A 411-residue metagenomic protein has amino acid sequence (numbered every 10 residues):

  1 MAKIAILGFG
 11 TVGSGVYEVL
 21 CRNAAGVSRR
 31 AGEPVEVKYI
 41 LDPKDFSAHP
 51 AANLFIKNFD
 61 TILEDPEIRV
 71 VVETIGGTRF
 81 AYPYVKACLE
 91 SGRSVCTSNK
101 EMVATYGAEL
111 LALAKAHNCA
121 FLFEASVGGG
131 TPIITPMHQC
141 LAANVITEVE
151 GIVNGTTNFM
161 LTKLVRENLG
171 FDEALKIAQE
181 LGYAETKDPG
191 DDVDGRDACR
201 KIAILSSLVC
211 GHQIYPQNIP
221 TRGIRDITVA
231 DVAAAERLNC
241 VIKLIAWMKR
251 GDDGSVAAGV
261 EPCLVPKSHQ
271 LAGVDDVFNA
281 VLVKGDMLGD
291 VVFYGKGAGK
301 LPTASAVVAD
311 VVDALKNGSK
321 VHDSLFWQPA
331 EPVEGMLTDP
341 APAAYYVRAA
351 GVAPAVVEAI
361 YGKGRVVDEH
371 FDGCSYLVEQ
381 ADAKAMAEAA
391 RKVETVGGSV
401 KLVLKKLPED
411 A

Functional and structural regions predicted by a protein language model:
M1-S91: N-terminal glycine-/serine-/threonine-rich beta1-alpha1-beta2 phosphate-ribose binding loop of Rossmann-like
L7, T11, G15, V35 (+16 more regions): Conserved active-site and cofactor/substrate-binding residues in soluble primary-metabolism enzymes
I68, K115-D197, I204: Rossmann-like NAD(P)H-binding beta-loop-alpha module
A81-A87, S91, K100-H138: Rossmann-fold NAD(P)-binding glycine/threonine-rich loop
S94-C96: A short hydrophobic/small-residue beta-strand
I146-E150, N158-L161, V165, Y183-G190 (+2 more regions): Catalytic, metal-anchored helix/loop core of enzyme active sites in primary metabolism
E173-G273, F278-A280: Substrate-binding/catalytic subdomain of NAD(P)-dependent oxidoreductase enzymes
V311-A411: A conserved regulatory-domain signal marking ACT and ACT-like small-molecule sensing domains and adjacent regulatory
